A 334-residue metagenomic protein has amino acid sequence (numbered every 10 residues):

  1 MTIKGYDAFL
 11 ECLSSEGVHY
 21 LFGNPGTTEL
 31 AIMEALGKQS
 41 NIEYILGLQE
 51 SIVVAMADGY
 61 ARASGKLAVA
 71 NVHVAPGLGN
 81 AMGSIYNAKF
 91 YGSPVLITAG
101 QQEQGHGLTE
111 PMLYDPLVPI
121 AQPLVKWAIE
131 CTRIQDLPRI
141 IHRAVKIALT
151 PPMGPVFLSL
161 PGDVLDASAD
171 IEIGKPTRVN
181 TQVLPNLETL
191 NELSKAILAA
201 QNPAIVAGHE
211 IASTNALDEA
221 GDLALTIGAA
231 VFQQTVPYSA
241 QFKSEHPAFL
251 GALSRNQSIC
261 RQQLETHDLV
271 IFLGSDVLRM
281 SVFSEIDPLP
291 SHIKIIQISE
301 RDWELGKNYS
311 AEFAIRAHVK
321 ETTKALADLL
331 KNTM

Functional and structural regions predicted by a protein language model:
M1-T333: N-terminal alpha/beta PP-like core and its mobile active-site loop of ThDP/TPP-dependent enzymes
